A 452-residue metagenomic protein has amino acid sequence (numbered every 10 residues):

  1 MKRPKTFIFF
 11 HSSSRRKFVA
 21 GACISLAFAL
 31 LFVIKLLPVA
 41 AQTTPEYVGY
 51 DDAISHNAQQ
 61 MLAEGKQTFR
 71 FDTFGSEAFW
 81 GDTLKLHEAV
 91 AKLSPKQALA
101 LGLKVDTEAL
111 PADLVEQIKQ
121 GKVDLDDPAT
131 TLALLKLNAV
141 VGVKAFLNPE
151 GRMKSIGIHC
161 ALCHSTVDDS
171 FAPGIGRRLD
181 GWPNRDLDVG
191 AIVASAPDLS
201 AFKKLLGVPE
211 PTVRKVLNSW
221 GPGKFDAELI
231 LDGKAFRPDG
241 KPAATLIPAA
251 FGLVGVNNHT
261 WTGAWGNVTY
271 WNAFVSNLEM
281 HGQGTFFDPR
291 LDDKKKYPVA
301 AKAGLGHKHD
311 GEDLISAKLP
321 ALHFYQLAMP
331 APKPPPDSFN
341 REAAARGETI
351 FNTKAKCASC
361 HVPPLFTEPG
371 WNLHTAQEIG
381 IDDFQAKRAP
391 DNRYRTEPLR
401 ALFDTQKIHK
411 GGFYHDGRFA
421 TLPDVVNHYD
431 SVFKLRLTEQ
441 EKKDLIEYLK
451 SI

Functional and structural regions predicted by a protein language model:
K2, F9, S13-I452: Periplasmic c-type cytochrome electron-transfer domains
